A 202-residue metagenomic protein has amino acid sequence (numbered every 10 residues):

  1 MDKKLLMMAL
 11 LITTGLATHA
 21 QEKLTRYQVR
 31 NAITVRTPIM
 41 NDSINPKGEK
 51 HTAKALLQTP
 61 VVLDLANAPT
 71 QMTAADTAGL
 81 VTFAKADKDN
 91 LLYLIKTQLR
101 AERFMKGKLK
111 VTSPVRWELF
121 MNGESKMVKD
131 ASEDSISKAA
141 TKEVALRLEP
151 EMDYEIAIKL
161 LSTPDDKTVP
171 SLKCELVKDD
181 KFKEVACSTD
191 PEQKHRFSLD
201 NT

Functional and structural regions predicted by a protein language model:
M1-L5: Positively charged n-region of N-terminal signal peptides that target proteins for export
L10-H19: Hydrophobic h-region of N-terminal signal peptides that target proteins for export in Gram-negative bacteria
Q21-A78, Q98, E155-T202: Accessory carbohydrate-binding/adhesion or oligomerization-edge regions at the termini of glycan-active proteins
F83-L92, D130-S137: Extracellular beta-rich ligand/substrate-recognition surface
D87-L99, T141-K142: Short beta-strands within extracellular/lumenal beta-sheet-rich domains
A101, K106-F120, I156: Aromatic-lined ligand-binding clefts that engage carbohydrates, nucleic acids, or primary amines
M121-S171: Beta-strand-rich ligand-recognition modules
